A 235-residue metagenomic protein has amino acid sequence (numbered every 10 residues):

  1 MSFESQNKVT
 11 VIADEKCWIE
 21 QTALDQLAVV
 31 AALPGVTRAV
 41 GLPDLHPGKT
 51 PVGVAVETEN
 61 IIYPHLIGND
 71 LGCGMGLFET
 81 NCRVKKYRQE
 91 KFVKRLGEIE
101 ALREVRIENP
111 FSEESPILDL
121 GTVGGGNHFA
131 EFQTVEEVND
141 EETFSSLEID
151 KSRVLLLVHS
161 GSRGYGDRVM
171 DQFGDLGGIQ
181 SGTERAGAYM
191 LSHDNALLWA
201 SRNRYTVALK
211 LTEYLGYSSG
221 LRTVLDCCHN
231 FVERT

Functional and structural regions predicted by a protein language model:
S2-D25, P34-V40, P47-V54, I61-P64 (+5 more regions): Domain-length cofactor-binding catalytic modules of enzymes
F78: Iron-sulfur (Fe-S) cluster-binding segments and ferredoxin-like electron-carrier domains, especially [2Fe-2S]
E100-N109: Long, basic N-terminal domains or extensions that often function in RNA/ssDNA interaction or organelle/cellular
